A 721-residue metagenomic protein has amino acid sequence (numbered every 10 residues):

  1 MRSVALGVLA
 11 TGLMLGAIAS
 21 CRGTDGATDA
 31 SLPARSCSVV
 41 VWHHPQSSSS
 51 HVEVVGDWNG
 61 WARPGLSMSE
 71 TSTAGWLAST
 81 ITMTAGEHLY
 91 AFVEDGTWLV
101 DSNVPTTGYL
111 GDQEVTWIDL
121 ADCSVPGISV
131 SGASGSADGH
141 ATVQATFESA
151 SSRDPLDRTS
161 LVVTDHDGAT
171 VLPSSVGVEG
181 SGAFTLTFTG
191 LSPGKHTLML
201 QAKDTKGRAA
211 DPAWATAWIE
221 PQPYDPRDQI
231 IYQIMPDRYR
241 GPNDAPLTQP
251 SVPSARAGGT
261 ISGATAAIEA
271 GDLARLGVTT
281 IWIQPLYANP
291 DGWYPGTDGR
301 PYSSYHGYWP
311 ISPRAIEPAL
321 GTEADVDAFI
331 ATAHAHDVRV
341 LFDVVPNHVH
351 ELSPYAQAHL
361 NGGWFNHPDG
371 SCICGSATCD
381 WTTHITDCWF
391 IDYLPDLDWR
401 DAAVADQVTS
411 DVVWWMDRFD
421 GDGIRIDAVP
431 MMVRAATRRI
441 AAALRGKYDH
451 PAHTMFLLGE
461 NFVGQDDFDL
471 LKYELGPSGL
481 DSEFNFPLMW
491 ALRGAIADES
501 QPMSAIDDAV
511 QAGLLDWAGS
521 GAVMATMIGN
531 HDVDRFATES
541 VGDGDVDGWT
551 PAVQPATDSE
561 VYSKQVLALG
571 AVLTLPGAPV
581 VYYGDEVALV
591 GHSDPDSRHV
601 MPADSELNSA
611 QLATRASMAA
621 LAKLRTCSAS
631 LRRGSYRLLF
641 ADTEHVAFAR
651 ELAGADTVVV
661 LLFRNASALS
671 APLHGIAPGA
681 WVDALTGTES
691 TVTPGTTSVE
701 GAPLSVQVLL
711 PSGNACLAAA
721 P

Functional and structural regions predicted by a protein language model:
M1, L6, A10-R35: Ser/Thr-rich, Pro/Gly/Ala-heavy low-complexity intrinsically disordered linkers and tails of secreted extracellular
L32-E87, V93-A121, V162-F184: Aromatic-rich carbohydrate-binding modules that target alpha-glucans
T82-G86, F188-K195: Surface-exposed, short loops/turns at beta-strand junctions within beta-sandwich domains
K203-R208: Short, solvent-exposed loop/turn segments at the edges of extracellular beta-sandwich modules
D225, Q229-I230, M235-F419, R439-H450 (+2 more regions): Substrate-binding/active-site clefts of carbohydrate-active enzymes
I330, H348, D411-V413, D417-M527 (+8 more regions): Active-site-proximal helices and loops of the catalytic beta/alpha 8
T693-P721: C-terminal beta-strand-rich structural cap/linker in extracellular carbohydrate-active enzymes
